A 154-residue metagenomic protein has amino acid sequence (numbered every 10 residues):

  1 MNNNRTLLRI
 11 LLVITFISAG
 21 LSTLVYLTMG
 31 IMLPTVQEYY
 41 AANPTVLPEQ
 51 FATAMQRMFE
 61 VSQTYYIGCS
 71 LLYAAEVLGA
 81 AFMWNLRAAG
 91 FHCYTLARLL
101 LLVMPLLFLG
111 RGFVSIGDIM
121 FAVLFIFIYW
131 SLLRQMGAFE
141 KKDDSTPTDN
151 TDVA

Functional and structural regions predicted by a protein language model:
M1-A154: Topology signature of small-to-medium multi-pass alpha-helical membrane proteins
